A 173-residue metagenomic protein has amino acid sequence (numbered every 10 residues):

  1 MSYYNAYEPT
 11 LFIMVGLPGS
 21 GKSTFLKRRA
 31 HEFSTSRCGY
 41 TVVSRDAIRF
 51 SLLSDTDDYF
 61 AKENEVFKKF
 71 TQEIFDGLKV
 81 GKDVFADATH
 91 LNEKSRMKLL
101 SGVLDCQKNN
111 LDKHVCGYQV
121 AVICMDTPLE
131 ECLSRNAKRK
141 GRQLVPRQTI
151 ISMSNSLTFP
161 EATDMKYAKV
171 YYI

Functional and structural regions predicted by a protein language model:
S2-Y4, E8-V15, S20-S23, R28-F33 (+3 more regions): Conserved GTP-binding G-domain of TRAFAC-class P-loop NTPases and closely related GTPase folds
P9-I13, T41, G81-F85: Residue-level preference for the first positions of well-ordered beta-strands
T24-K82: Conserved substrate/cofactor phosphate-moiety recognition/catalytic segment in nucleotide-dependent phosphotransferases
T41, A121-I123, Y171: A structural signal for isolated positions on well-ordered beta-strands in alpha/beta enzyme cores
D46, I123-P128: A short, structured active-site edge motif that brings together acidic residues
I48-F50, L91, E130: Active-site loop signature of alpha/beta-hydrolase-fold enzymes
A61-A121: Glycine-rich phosphate-binding loop used to anchor ATP phosphates in small-molecule kinases, encompassing both
